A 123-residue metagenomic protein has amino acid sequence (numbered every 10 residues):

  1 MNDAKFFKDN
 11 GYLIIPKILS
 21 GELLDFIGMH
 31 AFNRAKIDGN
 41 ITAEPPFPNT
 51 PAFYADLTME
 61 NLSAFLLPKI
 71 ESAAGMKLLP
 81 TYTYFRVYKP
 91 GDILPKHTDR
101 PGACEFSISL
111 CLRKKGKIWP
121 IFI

Functional and structural regions predicted by a protein language model:
M1-A74: Non-heme Fe(II)/2-oxoglutarate
Y12-I14, Y84, S107-C111: Conserved hydrophobic/aromatic beta-strand scaffold that supports enzyme active sites
E71, G75-M76, R113-K117: Short helix-capping and hinge/turn segments at secondary-structure transitions, especially at repeat and domain
G75-Y84: A short coil-to-beta-strand element that immediately follows conserved catalytic motifs
P90-I123: Catalytic core of non-heme Fe(II) oxygenases with the double-stranded beta-helix
